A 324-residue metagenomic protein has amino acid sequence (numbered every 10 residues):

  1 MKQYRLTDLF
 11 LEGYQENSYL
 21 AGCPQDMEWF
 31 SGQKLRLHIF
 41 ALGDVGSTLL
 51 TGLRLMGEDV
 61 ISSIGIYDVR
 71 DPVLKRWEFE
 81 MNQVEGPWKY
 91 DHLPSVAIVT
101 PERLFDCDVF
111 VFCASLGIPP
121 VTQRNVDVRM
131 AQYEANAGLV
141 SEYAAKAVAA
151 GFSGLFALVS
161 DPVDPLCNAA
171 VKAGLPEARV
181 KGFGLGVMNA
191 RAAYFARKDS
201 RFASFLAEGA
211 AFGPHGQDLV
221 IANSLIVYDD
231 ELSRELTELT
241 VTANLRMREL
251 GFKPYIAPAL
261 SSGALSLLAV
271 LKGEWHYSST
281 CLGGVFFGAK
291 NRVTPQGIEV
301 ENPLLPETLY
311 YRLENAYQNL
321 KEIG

Functional and structural regions predicted by a protein language model:
M1-R36: Glycine/serine-rich phosphate-binding loop and adjoining beta1-alpha1 elements at the start of nucleotide-handling
L11-N17, S63, Y67-C107: Conserved N-terminal Rossmann-fold NAD(P) cofactor-binding segment
L42-G43: Glycine-rich Rossmann-fold phosphate-binding loop(s) that bind the pyrophosphate of adenine dinucleotide cofactors
G46-S47: N-terminal Rossmann-fold NAD(P) dinucleotide-binding loop
M56-S63, P176-E177: Conserved S-adenosyl-L-methionine
D91-S153: Rossmann-like NAD(P)-binding element
L158-Y228: Rossmann-fold dinucleotide-binding core
S200-G324: Long, compositionally biased stretches enriched for glycine and/or charged residues
